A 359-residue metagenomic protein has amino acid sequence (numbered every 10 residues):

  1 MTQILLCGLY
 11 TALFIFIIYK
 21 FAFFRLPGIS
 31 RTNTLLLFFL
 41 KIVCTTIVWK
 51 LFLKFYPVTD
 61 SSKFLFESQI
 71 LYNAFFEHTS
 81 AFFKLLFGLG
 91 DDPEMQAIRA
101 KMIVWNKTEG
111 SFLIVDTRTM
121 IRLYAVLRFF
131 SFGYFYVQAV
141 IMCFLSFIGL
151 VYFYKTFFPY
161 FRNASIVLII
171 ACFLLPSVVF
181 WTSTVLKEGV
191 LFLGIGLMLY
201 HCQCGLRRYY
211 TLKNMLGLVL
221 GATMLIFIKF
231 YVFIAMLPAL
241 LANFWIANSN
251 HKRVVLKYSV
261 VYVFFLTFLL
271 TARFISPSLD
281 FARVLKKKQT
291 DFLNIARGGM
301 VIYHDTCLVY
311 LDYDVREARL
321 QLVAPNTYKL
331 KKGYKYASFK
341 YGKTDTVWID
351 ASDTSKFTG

Functional and structural regions predicted by a protein language model:
F16-F21, Q138-Y160: Transmembrane-helix motifs of polytopic, lipid-linked glycan transferases
I29-T32, Y210-L216, N248-F264: Membrane-interfacial entry segments at the cytosolic side of transmembrane helices
E67, N73-E109, Y258-V263, T271-G359: Membrane-proximal stem/loop segments at transmembrane-domain junctions that anchor or position
A97-I141: Juxtamembrane segments of multi-pass membrane glycosylation machinery that transfer sugars from lipid-linked donors
F132, Y136, F153-L174: Transmembrane-helix signature of polytopic, membrane-embedded enzymes that assemble or transfer cell-envelope glycans
R162, I166, L206-T223: Short hydrophobic alpha-helices at membrane interfaces in multi-pass membrane enzymes
V179-F180, N214-V232, F265: Membrane-interface alpha helices of multi-pass inner-membrane proteins
T184-K187: Short acidic/glycine- and proline-prone juxtamembrane loop motifs at membrane-interface regions of multi-pass membrane
